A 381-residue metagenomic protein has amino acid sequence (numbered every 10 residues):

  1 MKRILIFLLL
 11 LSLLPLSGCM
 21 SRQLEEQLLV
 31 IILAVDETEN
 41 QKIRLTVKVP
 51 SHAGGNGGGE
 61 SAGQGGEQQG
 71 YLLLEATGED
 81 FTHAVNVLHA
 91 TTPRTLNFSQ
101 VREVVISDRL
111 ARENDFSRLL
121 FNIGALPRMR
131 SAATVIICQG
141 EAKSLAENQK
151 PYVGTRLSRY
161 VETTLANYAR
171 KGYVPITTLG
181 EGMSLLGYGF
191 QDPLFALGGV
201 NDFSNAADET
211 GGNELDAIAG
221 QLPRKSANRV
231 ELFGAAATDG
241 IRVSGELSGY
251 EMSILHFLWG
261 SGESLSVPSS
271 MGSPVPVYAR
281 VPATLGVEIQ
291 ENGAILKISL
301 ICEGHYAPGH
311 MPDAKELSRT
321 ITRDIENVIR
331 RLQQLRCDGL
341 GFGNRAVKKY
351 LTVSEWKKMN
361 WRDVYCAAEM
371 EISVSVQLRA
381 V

Functional and structural regions predicted by a protein language model:
K2-R3, L13, S17-V381: Membrane-proximal alpha-helical signals and transmembrane carboxylates
